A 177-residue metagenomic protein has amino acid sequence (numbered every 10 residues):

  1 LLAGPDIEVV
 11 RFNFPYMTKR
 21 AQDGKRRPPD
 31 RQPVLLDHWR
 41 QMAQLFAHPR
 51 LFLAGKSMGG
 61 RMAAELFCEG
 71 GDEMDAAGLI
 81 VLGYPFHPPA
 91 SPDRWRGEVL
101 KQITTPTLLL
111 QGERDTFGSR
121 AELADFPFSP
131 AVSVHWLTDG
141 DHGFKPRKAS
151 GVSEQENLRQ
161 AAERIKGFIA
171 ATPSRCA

Functional and structural regions predicted by a protein language model:
L1-L51, D141-K148: Serine-hydrolase catalytic machinery in alpha/beta-hydrolase-like enzymes
L53-G55, L82: Short beta-strand immediately N-terminal to the catalytic nucleophile in serine-hydrolase-like folds
G55-A63: Gly/Ala-rich beta-loop-alpha elbow adjacent to hydrolase catalytic centers
M62-L66, A90: Hydrolases whose catalytic domains are alpha/beta-hydrolase-1, hotdog thioesterase, or metallo-beta-lactamase-like
E73-F86: A conserved short beta-strand
Q102-T104, L109-Q111, D115: Short beta-strand/loop motif that positions the catalytic acidic residue of the alpha/beta-hydrolase fold
T116-E122: Conserved alpha/beta-hydrolase "acid-adjacent" motif
G140, K148-A177: Catalytic active-site module of serine/aspartate enzymes centered on a nucleophile-bearing elbow/loop
